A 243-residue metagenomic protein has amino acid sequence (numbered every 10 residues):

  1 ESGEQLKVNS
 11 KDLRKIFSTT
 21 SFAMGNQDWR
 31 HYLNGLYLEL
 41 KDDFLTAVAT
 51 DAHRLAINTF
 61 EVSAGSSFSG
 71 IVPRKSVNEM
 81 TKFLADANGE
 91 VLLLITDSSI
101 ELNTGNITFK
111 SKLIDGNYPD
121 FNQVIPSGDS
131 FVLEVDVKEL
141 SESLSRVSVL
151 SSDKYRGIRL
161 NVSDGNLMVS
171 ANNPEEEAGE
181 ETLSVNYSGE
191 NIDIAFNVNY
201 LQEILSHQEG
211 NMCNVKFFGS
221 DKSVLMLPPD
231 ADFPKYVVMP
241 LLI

Functional and structural regions predicted by a protein language model:
E1-I243: Structural preference for solvent-exposed beta-strand-turn elements and adjacent flexible terminal/loop segments within
